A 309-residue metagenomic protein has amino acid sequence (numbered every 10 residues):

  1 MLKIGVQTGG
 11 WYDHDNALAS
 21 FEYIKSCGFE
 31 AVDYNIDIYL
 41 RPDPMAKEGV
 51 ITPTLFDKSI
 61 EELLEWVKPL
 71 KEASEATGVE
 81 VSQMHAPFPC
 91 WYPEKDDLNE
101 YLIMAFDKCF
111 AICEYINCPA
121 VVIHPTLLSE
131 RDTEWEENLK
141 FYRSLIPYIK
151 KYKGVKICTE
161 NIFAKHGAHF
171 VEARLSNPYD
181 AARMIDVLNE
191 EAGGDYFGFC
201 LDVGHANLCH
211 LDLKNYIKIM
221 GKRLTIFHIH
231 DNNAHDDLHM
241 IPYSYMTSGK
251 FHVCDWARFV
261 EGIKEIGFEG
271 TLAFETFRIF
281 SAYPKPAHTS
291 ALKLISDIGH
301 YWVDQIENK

Functional and structural regions predicted by a protein language model:
M1-G5, G10-G28, L40, E75 (+5 more regions): Histidine-acidic metal/acid-base catalytic patches
M1-Q7, S82-P93: N-terminal small/glycine-rich loop or linker at the start of catalytic domains across soluble metabolic enzymes
E30-A31, E80, P119, K156 (+1 more regions): Residue-level detector of anion-binding/catalytic polar loops
D33, Q83, V122, C158 (+2 more regions): Conserved beta-strand positions in the central sheet of alpha/beta enzyme cores
D33-L70: Glycine-rich, proline-tolerant flexible connector loops at the mouths of alpha/beta enzymes
Y34-D37, A86, I123-T126, I162 (+1 more regions): Active-site loop/turn elements of alpha/beta-hydrolase fold enzymes, especially the short glycine-/histidine-rich
D37-P42, F88-P89, I279: Short active-site-proximal "capping" loops at secondary-structure junctions
E72-A76, C90-G198, L208, D297: Active-site acidic/histidine proton-transfer and metal-coordination neighborhood in alpha/beta enzyme cores
